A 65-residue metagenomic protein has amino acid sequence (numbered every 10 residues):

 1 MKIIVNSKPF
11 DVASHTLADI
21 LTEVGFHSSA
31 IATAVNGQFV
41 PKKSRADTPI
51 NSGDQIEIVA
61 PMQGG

Functional and structural regions predicted by a protein language model:
M1-G64: Ubiquitin-like/PB1-type beta-grasp interaction modules and other compact soluble beta-rich domains
